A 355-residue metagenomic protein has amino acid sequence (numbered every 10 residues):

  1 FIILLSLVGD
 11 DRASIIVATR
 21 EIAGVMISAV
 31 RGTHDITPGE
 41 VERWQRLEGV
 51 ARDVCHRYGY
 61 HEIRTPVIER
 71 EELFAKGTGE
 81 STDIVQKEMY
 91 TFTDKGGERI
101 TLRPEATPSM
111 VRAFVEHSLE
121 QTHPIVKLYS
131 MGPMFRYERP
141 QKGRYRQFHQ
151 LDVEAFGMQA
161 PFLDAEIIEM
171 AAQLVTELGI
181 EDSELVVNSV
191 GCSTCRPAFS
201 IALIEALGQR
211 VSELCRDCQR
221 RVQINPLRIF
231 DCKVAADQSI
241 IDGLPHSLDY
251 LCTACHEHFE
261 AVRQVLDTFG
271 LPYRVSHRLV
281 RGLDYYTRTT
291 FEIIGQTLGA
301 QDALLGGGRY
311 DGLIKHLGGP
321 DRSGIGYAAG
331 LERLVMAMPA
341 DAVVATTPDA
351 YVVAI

Functional and structural regions predicted by a protein language model:
F1-G24: N-terminal amphipathic/basic-hydrophobic helices that include classical n-h-c signal peptides and signal-anchor
A18-I355: TRNA-recognition modules of translation machinery and tRNA-sensing kinases, especially anticodon-binding
